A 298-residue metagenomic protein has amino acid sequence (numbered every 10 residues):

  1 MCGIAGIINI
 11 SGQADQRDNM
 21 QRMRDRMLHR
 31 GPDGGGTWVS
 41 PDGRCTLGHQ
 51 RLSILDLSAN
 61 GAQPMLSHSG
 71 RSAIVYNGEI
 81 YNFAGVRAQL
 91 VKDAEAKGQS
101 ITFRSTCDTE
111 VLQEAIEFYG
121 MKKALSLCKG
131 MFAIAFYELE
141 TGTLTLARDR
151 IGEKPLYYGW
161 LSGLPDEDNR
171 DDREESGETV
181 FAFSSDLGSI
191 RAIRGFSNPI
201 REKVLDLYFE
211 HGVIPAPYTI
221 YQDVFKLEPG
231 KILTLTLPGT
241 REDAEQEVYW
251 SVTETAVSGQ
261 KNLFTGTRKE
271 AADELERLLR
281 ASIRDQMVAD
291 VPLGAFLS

Functional and structural regions predicted by a protein language model:
M1-S298: Cysteine-centered catalytic environments shared across enzyme families
